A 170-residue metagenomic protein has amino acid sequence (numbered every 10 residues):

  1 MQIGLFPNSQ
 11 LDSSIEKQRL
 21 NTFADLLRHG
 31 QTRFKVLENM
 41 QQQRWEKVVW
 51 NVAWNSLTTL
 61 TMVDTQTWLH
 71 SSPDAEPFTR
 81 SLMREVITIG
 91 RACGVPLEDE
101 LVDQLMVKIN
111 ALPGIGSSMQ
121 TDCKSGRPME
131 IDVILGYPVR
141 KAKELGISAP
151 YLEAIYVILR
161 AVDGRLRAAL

Functional and structural regions predicted by a protein language model:
M1-E98: Internal alpha-helical scaffold of NAD(P)-dependent oxidoreductase catalytic cores
H29, E76-L170: NAD(P)-dependent Rossmann-like dehydrogenase/reductase catalytic/cofactor-binding core
